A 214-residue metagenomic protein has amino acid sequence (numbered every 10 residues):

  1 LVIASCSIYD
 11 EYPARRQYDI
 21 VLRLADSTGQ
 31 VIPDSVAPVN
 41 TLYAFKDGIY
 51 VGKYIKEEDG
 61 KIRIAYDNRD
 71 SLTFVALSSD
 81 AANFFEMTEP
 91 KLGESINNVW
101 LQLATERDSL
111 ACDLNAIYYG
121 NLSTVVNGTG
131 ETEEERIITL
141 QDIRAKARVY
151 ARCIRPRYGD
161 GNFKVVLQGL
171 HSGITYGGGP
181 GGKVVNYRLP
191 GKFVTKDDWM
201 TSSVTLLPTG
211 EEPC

Functional and structural regions predicted by a protein language model:
L1, C6, L167-H171: Low-complexity, intrinsically disordered regulatory segments enriched in Pro/Ser/Thr and acidic residues
V2-Q30: Bacterial Sec-dependent N-terminal signal peptides
D10-A14, I32-D34, I64-Y66, T139 (+1 more regions): Generic marker of residues within folded, mature protein domains
R23-A37, Y150-Y158: Structural motif
P38-T88, G159-C214: Tryptophan-paired
I49-I143: Short, low-hydrophobicity acidic/polar segments
T105-M200: A sequence/structural signal for flexible, mid-protein segments enriched in small/helix-disrupting residues
